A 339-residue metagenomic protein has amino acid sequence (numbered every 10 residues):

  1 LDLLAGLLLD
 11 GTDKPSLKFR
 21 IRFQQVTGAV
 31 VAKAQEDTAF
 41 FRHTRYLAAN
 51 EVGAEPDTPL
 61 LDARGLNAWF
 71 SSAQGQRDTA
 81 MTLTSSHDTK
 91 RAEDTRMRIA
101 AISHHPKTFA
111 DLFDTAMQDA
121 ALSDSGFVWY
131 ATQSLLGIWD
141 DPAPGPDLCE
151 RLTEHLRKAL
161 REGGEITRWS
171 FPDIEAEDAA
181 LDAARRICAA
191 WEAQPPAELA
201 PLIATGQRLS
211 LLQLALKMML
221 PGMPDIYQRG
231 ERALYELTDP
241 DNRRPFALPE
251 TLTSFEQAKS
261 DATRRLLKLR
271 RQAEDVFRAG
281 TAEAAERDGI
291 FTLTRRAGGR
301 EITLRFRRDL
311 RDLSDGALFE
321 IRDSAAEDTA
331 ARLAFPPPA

Functional and structural regions predicted by a protein language model:
L1-A339: Catalytic cores of glycan-processing enzymes that make or break glycosidic bonds
